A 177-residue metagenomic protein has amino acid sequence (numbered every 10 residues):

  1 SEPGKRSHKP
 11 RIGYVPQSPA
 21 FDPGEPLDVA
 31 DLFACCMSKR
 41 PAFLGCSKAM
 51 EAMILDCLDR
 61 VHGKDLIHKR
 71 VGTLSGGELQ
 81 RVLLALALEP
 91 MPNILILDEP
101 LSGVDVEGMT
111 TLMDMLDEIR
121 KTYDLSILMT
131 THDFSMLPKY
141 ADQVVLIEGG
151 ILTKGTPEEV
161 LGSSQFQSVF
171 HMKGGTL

Functional and structural regions predicted by a protein language model:
K48-L66: Conserved ABC ATPase "signature" region
R70-L74, E78: Conserved ABC ATPase signature
M91: Conserved catalytic motifs of ABC-family nucleotide-binding domains
L95-E99: Catalytic Walker B motif of ABC-type/P-loop ATPase nucleotide-binding domains
T131-H132: H-loop/switch region of ABC-family ATPase nucleotide-binding domains
L137-K139: A short, surface-exposed alpha-helical micro-motif characterized by mixed small hydrophobic and charged/polar residues
V145, G149-E159: Conserved switch/coupling elements of ABC/ABC-like ATPase nucleotide-binding domains
